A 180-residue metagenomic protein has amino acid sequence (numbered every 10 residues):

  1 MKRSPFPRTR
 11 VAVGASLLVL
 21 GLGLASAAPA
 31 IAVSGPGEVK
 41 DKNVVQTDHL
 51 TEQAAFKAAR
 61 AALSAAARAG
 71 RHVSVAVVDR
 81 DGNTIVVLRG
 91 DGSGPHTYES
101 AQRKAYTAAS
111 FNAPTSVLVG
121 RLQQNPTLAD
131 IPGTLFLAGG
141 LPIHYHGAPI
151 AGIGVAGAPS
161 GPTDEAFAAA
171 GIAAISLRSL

Functional and structural regions predicted by a protein language model:
M1-A32: Secretory targeting and sorting signals
V33-L180: Flexible, solvent-exposed loop/hinge segments and secondary-structure transition points
